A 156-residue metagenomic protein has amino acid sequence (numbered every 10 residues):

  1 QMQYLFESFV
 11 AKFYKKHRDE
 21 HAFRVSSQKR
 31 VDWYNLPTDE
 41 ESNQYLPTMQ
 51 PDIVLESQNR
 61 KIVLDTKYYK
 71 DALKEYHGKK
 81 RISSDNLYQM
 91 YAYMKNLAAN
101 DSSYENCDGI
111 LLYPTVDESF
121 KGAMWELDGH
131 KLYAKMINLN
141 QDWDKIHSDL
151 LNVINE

Functional and structural regions predicted by a protein language model:
M2-E156: Catalytic core segments in nucleotide and nucleic-acid processing enzymes
